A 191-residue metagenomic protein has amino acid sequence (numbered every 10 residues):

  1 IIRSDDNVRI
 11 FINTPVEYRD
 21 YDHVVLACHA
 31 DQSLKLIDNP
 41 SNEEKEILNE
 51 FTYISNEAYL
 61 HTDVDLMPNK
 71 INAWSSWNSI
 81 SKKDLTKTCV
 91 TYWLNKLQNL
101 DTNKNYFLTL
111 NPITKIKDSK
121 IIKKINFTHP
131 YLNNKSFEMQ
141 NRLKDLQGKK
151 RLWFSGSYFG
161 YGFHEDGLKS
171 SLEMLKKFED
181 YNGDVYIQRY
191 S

Functional and structural regions predicted by a protein language model:
I2-P130: Mid-domain catalytic core of redox enzymes that form a hydrophobic substrate pocket/lid adjacent to a catalytic redox
T86-S191: Conserved flavin/dinucleotide-binding core of flavoenzymes
